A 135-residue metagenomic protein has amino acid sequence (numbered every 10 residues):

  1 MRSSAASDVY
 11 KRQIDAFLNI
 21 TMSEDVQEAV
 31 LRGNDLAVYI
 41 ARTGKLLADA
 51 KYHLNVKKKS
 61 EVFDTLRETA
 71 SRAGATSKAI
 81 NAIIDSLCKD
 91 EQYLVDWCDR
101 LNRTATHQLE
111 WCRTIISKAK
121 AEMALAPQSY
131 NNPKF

Functional and structural regions predicted by a protein language model:
M1-A6, Y10: Single conserved hydrophobic/aromatic residue that forms the stacking wall/gate of nucleotide- or nucleobase-binding
L18, D25-E28, R32, Y39 (+5 more regions): Surface positions of alpha-helical coiled-coils, especially the charged/polar e/g heptad sites that form inter-helical
S23-H53: Short, charge/polar-rich alpha-helical segments
R42, D49, A79-S86, Q92-L94 (+1 more regions): Extended, low-complexity, charged alpha-helical tracts that assemble into coiled-coils or amphipathic helices used
Y52-Y93: Extended, amphipathic alpha-helical coiled-coil scaffold segments used for oligomerization/tethering in eukaryotic
H53-V56, S60, R67, Q108 (+3 more regions): Soluble, cytosolic/nucleoplasmic coiled-coil alpha-helices used as oligomeric scaffolds and tethers in large eukaryotic
Y93-L125: Long amphipathic alpha-helical coiled-coil segments
Q128-F135: Short acidic DE-rich linear segments
